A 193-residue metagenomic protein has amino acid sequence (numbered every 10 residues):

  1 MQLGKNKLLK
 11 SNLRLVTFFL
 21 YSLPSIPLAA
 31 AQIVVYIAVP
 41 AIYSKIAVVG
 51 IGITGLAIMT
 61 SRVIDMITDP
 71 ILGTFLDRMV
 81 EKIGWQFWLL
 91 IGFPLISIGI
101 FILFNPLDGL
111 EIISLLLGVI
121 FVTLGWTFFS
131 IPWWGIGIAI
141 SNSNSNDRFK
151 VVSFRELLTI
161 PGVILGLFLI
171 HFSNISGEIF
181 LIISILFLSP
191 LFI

Functional and structural regions predicted by a protein language model:
Q2-I193: Membrane-embedded alpha-helical bundles of multi-pass transporters/translocases, especially carrier/permease families
